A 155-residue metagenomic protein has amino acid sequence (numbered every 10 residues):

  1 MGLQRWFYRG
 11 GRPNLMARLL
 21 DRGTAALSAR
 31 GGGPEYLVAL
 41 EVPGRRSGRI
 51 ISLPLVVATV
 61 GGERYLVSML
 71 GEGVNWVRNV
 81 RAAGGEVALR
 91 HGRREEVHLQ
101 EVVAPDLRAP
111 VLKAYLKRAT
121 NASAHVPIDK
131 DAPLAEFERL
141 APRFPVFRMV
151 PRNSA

Functional and structural regions predicted by a protein language model:
M1-R30: Extreme N-terminal tail/first-helix region
R9-P13, S47-I50, A83-G84: Short hydrophobic/aromatic-rich motifs at helix boundaries and adjacent loops
T24-A25, S52-L53, P133-A135: A generic local structural motif
G33-L37, R143-F144: A short helix-loop-beta-strand connector motif used in the catalytic cores of GNAT acetyltransferases and, in some
E35-M69: Short beta-strand segments
G71-R152: Short, structured beta-strand-loop surface elements
